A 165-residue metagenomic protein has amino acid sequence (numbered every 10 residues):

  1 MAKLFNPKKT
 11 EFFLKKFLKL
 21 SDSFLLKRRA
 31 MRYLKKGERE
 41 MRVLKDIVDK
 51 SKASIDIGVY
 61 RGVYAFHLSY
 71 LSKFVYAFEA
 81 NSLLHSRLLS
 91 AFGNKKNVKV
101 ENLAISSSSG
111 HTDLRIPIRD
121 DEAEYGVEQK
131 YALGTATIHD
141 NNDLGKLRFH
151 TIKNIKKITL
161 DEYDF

Functional and structural regions predicted by a protein language model:
M1-F165: Phosphate/nucleotide-binding beta-alpha loop and adjacent structural elements of enzyme active sites
